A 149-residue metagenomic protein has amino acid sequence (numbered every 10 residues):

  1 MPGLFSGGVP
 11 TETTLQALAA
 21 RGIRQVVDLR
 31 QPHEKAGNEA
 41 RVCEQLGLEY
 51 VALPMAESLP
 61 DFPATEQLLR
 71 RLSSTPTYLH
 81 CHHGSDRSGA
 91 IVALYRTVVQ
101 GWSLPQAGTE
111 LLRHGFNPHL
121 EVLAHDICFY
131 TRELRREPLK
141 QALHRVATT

Functional and structural regions predicted by a protein language model:
M1-Y78, A90-T149: Cys-dependent protein tyrosine phosphatase-like superfamily
C81: Short cysteine clusters
G84: Substrate/cofactor-recognition hotspot
